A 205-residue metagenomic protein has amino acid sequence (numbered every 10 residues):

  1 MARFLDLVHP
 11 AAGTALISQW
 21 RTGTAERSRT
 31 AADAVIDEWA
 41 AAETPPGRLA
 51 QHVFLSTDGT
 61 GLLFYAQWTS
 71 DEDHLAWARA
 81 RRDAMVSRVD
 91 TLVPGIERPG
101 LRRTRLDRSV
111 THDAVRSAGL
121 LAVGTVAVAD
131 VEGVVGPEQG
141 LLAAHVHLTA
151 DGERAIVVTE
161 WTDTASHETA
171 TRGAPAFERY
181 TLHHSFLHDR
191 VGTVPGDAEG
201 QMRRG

Functional and structural regions predicted by a protein language model:
M1-L62, T69-G205: Short S/T/G/P-rich N-terminal loop/turn motif that feeds into the first structured element of a domain
